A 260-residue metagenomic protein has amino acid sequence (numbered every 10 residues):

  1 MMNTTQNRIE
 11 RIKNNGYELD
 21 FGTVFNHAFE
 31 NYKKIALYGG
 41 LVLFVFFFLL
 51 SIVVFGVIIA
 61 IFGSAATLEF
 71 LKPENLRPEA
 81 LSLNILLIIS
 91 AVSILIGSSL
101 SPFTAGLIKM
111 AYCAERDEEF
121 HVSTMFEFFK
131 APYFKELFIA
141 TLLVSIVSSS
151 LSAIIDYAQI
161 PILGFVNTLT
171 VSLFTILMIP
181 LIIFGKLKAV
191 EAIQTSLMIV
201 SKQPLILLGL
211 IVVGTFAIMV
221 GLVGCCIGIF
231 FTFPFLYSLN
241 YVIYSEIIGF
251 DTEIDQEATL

Functional and structural regions predicted by a protein language model:
M1-H27, F250-L260: Low-complexity, intrinsically disordered extramembrane tails and loops of integral membrane proteins
N3-R8, S82-E118, S152-L187, G221-I254: Selective recognition of hydrophobic, aromatic-rich stretches within alpha-helical transmembrane segments of polytopic
R11-I12, G16-N26, E30, K34-Y112 (+1 more regions): Short, small/hydrophobic-residue-rich motifs at membrane-helix boundaries and re-entrant hairpins of integral membrane
E18-L49, V122-S150, V171-L222: Interfacial aromatic "cap" segments that immediately flank transmembrane helices in multipass membrane proteins
I52-A65, I211-P234: Hydrophobic alpha-helical transmembrane segments of integral membrane proteins
K72-R77, L87-A91, T141-S145, A158-P161 (+2 more regions): Short acidic/polar alpha-helix capping motifs at helix-coil junctions
P78, E115-F128: Membrane-interface interhelical connector segments
V147, T195-F216, F231-L260: Extended alpha-helical regions
